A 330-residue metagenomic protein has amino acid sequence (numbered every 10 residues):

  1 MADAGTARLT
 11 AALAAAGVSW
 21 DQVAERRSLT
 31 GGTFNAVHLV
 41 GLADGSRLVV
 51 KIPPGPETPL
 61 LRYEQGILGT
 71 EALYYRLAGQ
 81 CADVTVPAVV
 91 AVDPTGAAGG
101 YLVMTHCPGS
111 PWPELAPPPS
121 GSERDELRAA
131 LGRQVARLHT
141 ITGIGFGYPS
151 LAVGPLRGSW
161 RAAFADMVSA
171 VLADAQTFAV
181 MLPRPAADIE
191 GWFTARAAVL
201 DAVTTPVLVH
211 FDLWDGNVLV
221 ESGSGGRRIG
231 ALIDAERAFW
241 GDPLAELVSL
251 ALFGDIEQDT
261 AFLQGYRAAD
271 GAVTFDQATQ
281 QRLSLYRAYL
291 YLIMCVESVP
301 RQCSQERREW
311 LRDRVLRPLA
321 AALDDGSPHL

Functional and structural regions predicted by a protein language model:
G5-D21, T95, P108, P118 (+8 more regions): An alpha-helical support segment within catalytic cores of ATP-dependent transferases
T6-A7, G69-A72, T260: Short, surface-exposed alpha-helical segments at coil->helix boundaries
W20-S28: Short secondary-structure junctions
R27-A165, A170, D174-T177: ATP-binding pocket architecture of kinase catalytic cores
L29-G31, A129, S169-A170, F178 (+2 more regions): Helix-rich C-terminal or lid/interface subdomains of diverse kinases
T30, F34-G41, V49-V50, V89 (+2 more regions): Active-site acidic catalytic loop and adjacent metal/ATP-binding pocket of ATP-dependent phosphoryl transfer enzymes
V49-I52, A88-A91, G147-S150, L208-F211 (+4 more regions): Short beta-strand segments
